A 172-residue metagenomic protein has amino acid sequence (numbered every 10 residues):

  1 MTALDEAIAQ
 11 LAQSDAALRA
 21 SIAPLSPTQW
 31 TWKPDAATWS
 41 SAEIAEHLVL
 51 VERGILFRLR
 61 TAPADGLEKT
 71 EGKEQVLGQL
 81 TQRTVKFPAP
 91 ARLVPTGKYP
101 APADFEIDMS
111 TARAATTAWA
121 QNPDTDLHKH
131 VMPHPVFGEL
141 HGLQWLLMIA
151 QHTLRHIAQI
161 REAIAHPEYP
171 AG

Functional and structural regions predicted by a protein language model:
M1, Q13-S14, P27-T31, V85-P90 (+2 more regions): Short hydrophobic/aromatic-rich motifs at helix boundaries and adjacent loops
M1-A12, A16-T38: An N-terminal domain-cap segment
M1-L4, K98, P135-G142: A short, mixed-charge helix-start or loop-turn motif at secondary-structure junctions
L4-Q10, L18, E43, L50 (+4 more regions): Soluble, non-transmembrane catalytic domains of enzymes that act on hydrophobic metabolites at membranes
Q10, V76-K129: Acidic/histidine-rich alpha-helical segments that form the ligand environment of transition-metal centers
Q13, A17, P24, T111 (+3 more regions): Residues on one face of amphipathic alpha-helical coiled coils
T31-T81, Q121-G172: Short, contiguous alpha-helical
